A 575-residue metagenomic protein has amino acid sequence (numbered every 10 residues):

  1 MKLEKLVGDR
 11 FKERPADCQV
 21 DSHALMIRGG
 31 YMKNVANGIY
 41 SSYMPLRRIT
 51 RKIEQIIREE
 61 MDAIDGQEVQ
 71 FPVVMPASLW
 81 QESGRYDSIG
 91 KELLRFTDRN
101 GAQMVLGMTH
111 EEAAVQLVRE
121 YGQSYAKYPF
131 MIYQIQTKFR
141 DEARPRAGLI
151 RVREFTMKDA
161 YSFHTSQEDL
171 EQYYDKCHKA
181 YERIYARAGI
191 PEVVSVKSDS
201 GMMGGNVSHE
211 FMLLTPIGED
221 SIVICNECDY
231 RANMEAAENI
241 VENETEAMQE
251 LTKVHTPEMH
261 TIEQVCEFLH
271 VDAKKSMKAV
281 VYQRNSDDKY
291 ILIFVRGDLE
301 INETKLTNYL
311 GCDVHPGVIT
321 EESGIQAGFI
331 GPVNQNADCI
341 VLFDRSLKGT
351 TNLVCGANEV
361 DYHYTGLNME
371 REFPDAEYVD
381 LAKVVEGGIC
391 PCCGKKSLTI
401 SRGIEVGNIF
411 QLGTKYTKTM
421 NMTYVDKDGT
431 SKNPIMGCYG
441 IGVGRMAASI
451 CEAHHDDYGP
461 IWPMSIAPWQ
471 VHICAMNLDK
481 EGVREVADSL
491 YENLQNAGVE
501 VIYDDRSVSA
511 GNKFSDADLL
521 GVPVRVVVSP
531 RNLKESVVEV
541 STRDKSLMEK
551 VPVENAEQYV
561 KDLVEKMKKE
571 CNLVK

Functional and structural regions predicted by a protein language model:
M1-D98, T156, Y161-K197, G201 (+1 more regions): TRNA-binding/sensing appendages of the translation machinery
G38-Y43, T156-T165, E210-M212, V406 (+1 more regions): Short, hydrophobic beta-strand segments
D87-M104, L213-I224: Acidic, His- and aromatic-enriched active-site or binding-groove loops in soluble protein domains that engage sugars
E111-Q116, R144-K158, T165-Y439, V443: Extended, low-hydrophobicity, polar/charged segments
V265, G437-I466, Q470: C-terminal, non-catalytic macromolecule-binding modules
G459-K513: Generic long, charged, amphipathic alpha-helical segments
Y491-Y559: C-terminal structured "cap/appendage" subdomains that terminate the fold
